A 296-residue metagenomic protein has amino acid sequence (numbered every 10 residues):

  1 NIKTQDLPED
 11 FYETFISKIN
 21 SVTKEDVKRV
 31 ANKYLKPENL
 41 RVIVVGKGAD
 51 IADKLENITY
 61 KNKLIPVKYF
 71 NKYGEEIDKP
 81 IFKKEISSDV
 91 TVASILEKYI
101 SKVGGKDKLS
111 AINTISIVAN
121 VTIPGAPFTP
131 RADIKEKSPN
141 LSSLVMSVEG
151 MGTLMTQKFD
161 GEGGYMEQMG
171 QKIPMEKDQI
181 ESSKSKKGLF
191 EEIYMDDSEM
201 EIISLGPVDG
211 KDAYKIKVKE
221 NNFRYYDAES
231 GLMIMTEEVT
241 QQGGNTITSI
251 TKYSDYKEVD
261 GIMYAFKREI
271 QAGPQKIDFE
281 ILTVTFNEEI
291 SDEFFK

Functional and structural regions predicted by a protein language model:
N1-I112: Mature, solvent-exposed C-terminal subdomains and processed small-chain segments of exported/organellar
N32, A132-D133, L154-T156, F223-Y225 (+2 more regions): Short, surface-exposed charged micro-motifs
E38-R41, N113, E162, D212 (+1 more regions): Envelope-exposed proteins and targeting segments
V45-A49, Y60, K72, T122 (+8 more regions): Solvent-exposed coil/turn segments that connect beta secondary-structure elements in extracytoplasmic/periplasmic
S87-V90, S94, S101, D160-N222 (+3 more regions): Flexible, processing/modification-adjacent segments and terminal tails in exported/periplasmic/extracellular proteins
A93-Q171, E199-S204: N-terminal mature ectodomain segment of secretory-pathway/periplasmic proteins
K211-K296: Gly/Pro-enriched, hydrophobic low-complexity segments that function as extracytoplasmic propeptides/linkers
